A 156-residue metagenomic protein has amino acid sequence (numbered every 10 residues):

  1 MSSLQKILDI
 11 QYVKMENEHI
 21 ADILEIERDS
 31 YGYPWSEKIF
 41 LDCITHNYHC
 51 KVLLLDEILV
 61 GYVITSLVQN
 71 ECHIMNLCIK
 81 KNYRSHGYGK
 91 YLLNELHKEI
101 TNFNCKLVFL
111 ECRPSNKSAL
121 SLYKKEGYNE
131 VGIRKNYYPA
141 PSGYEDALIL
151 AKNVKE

Functional and structural regions predicted by a protein language model:
L4-I7, Q11-R84, L93-E95, E99 (+3 more regions): Acetyl-CoA-dependent GNAT
I7, R113-N116, N136-E156: C-terminal "cap" of GNAT-fold acetyltransferases
E57, G87, N116: Conserved G/P- and acidic residue-centered "switch" motifs that form tight phosphate/ATP-binding loops in soluble
I58-G61, S118, Y144: Glycine-rich acetyl-CoA-binding "A-motif" of GNAT/NAT acetyltransferases
T65, E130-V131: Short beta-strand "wing" residues that participate in macromolecule-binding interfaces
K90: Residues forming the Rossmann-fold NAD(P)(H) cofactor-binding site
I100-E111, L122: Conserved GNAT acetyl-CoA-binding A-motif
Y123, Y128, L150: Conserved active-site tyrosine of GNAT-family acetyltransferases
